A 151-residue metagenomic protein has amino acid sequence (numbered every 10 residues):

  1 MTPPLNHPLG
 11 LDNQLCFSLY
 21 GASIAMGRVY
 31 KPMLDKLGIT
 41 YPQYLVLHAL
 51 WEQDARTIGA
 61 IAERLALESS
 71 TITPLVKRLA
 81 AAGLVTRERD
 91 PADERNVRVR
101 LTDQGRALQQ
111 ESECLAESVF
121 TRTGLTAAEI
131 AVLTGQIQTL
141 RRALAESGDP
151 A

Functional and structural regions predicted by a protein language model:
M1-L37, A131, T139, L144 (+1 more regions): N-terminal leader segment of winged-helix/HTH proteins
F17, I24-E68: N-terminal helix-turn-helix DNA-binding core of bacterial DNA-binding proteins
A22, M26-V29, L65, L108-T126 (+1 more regions): Alpha-helical linker/hinge and terminal dimerization helices associated with HTH transcriptional regulators
L37-P42, T71, T102, T126-A127: Short helix-coil-helix linker/hinge
I58-G59, S70, K77, V97: Residues within helix-turn-helix
K77-G135: Charged, amphipathic alpha-helical coiled-coil/dimerization segments
